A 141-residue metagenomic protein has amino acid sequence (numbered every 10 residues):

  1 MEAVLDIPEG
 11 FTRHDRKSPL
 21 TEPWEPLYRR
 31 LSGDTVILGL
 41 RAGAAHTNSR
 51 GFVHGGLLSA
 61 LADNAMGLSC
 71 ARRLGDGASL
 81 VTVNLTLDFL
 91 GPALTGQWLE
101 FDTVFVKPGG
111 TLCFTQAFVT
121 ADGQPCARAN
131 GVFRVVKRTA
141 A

Functional and structural regions predicted by a protein language model:
M1-A141: Terminal targeting signals and extreme-terminal segments of soluble enzymes
